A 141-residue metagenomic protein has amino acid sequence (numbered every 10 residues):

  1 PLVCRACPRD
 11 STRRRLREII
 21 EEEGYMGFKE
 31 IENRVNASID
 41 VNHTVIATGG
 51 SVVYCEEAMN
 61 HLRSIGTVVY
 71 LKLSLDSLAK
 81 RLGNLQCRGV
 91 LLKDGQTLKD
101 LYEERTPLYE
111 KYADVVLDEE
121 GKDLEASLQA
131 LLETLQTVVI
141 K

Functional and structural regions predicted by a protein language model:
P1-E18, T67, Q136-K141: Glycine-rich phosphate-binding loop of ATP-dependent small-molecule kinases
A6-V52, E56-N60: ATP-dependent small-molecule kinase phosphotransfer cores that center on conserved nucleotide phosphate-binding segments
T12, E32, D40, R81-L82 (+2 more regions): Short, flexible helix/strand-to-coil boundary loops that buttress conserved ligand/catalytic motifs in alpha/beta
N42-H43, I65-G66, Y112-A113: Short, well-ordered alpha-helix to beta-strand connector turns
G49-V53, S74-D76, K122: Short glycine-rich anion-binding loops that position phosphate/pyrophosphate groups of nucleotides and phosphorylated
S64-P107: A glycine- and Lys/Arg-enriched "phosphate-lid" helix/loop adjacent to the NTP-binding pocket of small-molecule kinases
T106-K141: NTP-dependent small-molecule kinase module
